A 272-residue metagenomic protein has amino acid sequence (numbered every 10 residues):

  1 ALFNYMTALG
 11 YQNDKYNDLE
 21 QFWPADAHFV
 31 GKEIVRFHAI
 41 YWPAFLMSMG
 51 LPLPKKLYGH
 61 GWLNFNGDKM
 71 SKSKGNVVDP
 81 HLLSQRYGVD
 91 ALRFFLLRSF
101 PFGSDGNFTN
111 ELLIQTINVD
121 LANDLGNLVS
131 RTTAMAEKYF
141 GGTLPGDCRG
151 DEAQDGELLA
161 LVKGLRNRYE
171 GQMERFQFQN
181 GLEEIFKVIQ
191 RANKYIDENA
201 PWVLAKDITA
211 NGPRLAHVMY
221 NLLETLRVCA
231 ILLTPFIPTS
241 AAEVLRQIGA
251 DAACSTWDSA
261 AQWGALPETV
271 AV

Functional and structural regions predicted by a protein language model:
A1-K138, G181-I185: Structured secondary-structure scaffolds
L9-Q21, V129-Y169, N193-N211, L215: Conserved, charged catalytic cores of large soluble enzymes
F22-W23, M70, F108, L144 (+2 more regions): Short clusters of hydrophobic/aromatic residues that line enzyme substrate/ligand-binding pockets
F29-I34, K72, L83-S84, L113-D124 (+5 more regions): Secondary-structure capping and boundary motifs in well-ordered enzyme cores
G61-W62, L112, D147-A153, K187 (+1 more regions): A glycine-rich phosphate-binding loop feature that marks nucleotide/adenosyl-phosphate handling sites
D105-N110, K163-G171: Short, charged/polar, low-complexity loop and linker segments that flank or interrupt alpha-helical bundles
G171, F176, F186-V272: Basic, alpha-helical terminal appendages of large translation-related enzymes
